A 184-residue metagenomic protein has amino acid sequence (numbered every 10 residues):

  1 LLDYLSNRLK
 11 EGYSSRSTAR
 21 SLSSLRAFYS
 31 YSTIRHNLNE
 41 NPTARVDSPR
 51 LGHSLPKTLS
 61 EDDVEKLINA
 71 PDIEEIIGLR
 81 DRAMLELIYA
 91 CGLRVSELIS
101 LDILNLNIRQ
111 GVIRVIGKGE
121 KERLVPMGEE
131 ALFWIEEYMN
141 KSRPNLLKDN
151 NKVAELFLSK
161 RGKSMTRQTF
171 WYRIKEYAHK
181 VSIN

Functional and structural regions predicted by a protein language model:
L1-N184: Conserved catalytic core of the tyrosine transesterase superfamily
